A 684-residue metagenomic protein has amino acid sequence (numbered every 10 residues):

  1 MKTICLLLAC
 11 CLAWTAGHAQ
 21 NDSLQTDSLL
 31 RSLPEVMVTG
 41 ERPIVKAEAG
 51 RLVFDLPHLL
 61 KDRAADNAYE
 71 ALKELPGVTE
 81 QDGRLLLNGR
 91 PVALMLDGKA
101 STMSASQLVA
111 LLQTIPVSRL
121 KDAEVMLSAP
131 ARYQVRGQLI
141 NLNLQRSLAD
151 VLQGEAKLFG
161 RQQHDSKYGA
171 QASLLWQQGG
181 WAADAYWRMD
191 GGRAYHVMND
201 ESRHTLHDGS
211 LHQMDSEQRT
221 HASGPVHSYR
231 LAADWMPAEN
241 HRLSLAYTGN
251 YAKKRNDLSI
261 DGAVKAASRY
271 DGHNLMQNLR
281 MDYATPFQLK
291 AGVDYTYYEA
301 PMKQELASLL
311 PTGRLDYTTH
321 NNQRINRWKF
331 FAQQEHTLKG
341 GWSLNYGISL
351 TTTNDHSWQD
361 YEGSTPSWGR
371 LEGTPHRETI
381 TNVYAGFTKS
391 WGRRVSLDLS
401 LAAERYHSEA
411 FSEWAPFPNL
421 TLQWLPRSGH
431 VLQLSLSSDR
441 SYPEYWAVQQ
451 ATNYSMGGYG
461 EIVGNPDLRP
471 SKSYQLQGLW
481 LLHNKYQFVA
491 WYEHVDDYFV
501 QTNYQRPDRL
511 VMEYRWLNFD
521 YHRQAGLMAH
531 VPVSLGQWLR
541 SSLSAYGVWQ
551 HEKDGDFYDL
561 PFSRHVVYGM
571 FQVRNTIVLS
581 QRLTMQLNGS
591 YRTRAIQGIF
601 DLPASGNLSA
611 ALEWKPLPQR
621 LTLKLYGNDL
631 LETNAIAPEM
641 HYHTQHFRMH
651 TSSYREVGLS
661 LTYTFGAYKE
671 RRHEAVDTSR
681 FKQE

Functional and structural regions predicted by a protein language model:
N21-L60, E80-D82, G89, E124 (+1 more regions): Short, acidic, small-residue-rich periplasmic hinge/interaction motif at the N-terminus of Gram-negative outer-membrane
A68-A71, L108-A110, V125, V135-K157 (+1 more regions): N-terminal periplasmic accessory domains that precede and gate Gram-negative outer-membrane beta-barrel machines
S101-L127: Short acidic/polar hinge/loop motifs at secondary-structure boundaries that mediate gating or recognition
L158-H164, Q178, M189-R193, G249-K253 (+12 more regions): Transmembrane beta-strands of outer-membrane beta-barrel pores
W181, V226-A252, A267-A415, N419-G429 (+3 more regions): Face-selective signature of the C-terminal outer-membrane beta-barrel domain
R440-A490, H494-D496, Y514-G526, S534 (+1 more regions): Outer-membrane beta-barrel signature, preferentially recognizing the C-terminal barrel domain of Gram-negative
D520-R592: Gram-negative outer-membrane beta-barrel transporters
R564-E684: Conserved C-terminal beta-signal and adjacent last beta-strands/turns of outer-membrane beta-barrel proteins
